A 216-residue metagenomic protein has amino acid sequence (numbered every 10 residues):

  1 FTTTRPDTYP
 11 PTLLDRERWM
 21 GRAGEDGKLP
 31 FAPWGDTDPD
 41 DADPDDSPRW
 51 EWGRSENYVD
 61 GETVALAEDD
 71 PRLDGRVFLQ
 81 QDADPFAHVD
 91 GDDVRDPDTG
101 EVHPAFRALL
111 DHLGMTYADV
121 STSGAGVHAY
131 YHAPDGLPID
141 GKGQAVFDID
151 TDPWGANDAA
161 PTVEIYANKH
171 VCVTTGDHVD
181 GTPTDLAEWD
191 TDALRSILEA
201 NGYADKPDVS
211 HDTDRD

Functional and structural regions predicted by a protein language model:
F1-G124: Signature for HUH/AEP ssDNA processing cores
E25, E101, Y130, P183-L186: Generic alpha-helix signal with a bias toward terminal, lower-confidence helices and secondary-structure junctions
Q80-V94, A133-D216: DNA replication initiation modules
G124-H132: Beta-rich nucleic-acid/ligand-interaction surfaces
